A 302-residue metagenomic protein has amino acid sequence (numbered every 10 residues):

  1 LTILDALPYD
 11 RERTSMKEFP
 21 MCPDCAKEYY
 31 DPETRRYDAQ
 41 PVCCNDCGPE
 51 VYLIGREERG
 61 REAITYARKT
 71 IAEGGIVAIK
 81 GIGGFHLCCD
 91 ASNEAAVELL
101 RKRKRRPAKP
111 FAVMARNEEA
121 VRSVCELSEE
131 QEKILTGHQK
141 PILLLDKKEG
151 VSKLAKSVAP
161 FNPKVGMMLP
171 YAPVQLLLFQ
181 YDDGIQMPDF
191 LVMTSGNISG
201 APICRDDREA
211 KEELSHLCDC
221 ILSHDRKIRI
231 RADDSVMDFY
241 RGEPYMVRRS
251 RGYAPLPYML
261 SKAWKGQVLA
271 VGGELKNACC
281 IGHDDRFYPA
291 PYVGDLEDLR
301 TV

Functional and structural regions predicted by a protein language model:
L1-V302: Active-site-adjacent structural elements in enzyme catalytic cores
